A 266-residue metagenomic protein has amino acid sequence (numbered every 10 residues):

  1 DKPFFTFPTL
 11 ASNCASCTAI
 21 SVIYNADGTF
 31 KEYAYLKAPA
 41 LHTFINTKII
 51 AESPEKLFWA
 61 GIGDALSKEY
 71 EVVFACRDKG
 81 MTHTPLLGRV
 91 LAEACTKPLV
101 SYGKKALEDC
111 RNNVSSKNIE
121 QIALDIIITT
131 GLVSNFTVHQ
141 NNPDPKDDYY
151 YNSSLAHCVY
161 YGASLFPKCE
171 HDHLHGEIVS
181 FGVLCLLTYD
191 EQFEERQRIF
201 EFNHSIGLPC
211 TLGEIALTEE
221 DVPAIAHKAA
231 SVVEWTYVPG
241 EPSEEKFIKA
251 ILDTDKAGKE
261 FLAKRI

Functional and structural regions predicted by a protein language model:
K2-C95: A glycine/threonine-rich phosphate-anchoring loop and its flanking beta-alpha core in nucleotide/phosphate-binding
E69, V73-R77, A106, T129 (+3 more regions): A short secondary-structure junction motif
A75, K79, E108, N112 (+5 more regions): Intrinsically disordered or highly flexible coil/loop and linker segments, enriched in small and charged/polar residues
M81-F202: Active-site segments that bind and position negatively charged phosphate/pyrophosphate groups
Q192-I266: C-terminal charged capping/lid subdomain of soluble metabolic enzymes
